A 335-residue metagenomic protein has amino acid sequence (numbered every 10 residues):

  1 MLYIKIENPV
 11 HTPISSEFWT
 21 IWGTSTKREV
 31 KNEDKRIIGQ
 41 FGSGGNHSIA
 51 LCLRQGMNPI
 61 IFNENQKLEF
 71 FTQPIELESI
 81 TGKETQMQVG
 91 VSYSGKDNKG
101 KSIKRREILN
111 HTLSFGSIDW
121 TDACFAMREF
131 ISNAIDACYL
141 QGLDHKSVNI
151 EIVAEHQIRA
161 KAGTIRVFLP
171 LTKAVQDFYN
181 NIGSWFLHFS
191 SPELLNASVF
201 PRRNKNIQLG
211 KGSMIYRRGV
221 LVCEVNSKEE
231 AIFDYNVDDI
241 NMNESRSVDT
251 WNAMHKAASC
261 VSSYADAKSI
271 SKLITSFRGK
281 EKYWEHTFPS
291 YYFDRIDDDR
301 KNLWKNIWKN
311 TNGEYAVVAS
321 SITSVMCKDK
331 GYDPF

Functional and structural regions predicted by a protein language model:
M1-N180, S184-L187: GHKL (Bergerat-fold) ATPase N-terminal catalytic module, capturing the glycine-rich phosphate-binding loop and acidic
Q86-I103, I135, V153-F335: GHKL/Histidine-kinase-like ATPase module
